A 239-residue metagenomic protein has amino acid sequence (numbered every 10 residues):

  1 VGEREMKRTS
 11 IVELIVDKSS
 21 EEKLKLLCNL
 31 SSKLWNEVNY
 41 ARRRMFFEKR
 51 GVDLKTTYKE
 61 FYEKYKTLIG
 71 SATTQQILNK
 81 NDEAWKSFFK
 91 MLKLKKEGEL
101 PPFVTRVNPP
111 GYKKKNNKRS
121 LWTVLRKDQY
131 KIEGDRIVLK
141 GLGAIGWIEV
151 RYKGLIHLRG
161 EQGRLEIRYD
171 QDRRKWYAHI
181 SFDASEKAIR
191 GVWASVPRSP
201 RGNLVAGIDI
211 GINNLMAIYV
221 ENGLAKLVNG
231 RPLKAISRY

Functional and structural regions predicted by a protein language model:
V1-Y239: Nucleic-acid substrate recognition interfaces
